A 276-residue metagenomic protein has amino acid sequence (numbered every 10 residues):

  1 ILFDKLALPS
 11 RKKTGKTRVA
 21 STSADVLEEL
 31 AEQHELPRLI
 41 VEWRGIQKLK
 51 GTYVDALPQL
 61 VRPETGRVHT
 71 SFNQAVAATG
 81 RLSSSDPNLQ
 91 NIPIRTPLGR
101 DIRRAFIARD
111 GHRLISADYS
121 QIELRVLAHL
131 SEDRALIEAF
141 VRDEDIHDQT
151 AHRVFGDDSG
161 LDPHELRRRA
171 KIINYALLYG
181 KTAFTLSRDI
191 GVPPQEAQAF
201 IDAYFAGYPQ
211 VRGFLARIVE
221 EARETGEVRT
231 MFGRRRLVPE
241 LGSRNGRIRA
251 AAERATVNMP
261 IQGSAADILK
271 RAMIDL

Functional and structural regions predicted by a protein language model:
I1-P97, I107, G111-R113, S120-E123 (+5 more regions): Conserved "right-hand" nucleotidyltransferase catalytic core of DNA-directed polymerases
L2, I92, V126-L127, A151 (+1 more regions): Buried hydrophobic packing segments
R62, H69-T70, Q74-A77, H152-L276: Conserved catalytic core of nucleic-acid polymerases
N91-D101, E144-D148, R235, L241-N245: Flexible glycine/proline-rich, aromatic-decorated loop/lid segments
R103-L127, A135-K171: Conserved catalytic alpha/beta cores of large enzymes that bind or transform nucleotide phosphates and polynucleotides
R113, E123-L124, D133-I137, A183-T185 (+2 more regions): Short small-residue beta-strand/loop micro-motif enriched in glycine and branched aliphatics
